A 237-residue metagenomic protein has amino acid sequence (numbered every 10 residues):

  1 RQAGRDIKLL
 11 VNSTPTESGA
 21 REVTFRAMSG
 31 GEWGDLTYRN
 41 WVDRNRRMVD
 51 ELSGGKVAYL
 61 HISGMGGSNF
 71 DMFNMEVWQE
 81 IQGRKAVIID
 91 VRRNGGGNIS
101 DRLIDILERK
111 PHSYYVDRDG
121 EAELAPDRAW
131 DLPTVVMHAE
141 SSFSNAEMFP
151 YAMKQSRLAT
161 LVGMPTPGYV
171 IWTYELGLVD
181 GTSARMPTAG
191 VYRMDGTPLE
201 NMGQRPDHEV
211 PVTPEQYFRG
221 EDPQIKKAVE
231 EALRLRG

Functional and structural regions predicted by a protein language model:
R1-V179, Q216-Q224, E230-G237: Cleft-lining beta-strand/loop regions that shape enzyme active-site pockets
R47, S144, V179-E209: Metal-dependent DNA phosphodiester-chemistry modules and their immediately adjacent helices/loops in DNA-processing
D127, R193, T213: Residue-level signal for threonine
D207-F218: Short, surface-exposed, low-complexity cationic segments
